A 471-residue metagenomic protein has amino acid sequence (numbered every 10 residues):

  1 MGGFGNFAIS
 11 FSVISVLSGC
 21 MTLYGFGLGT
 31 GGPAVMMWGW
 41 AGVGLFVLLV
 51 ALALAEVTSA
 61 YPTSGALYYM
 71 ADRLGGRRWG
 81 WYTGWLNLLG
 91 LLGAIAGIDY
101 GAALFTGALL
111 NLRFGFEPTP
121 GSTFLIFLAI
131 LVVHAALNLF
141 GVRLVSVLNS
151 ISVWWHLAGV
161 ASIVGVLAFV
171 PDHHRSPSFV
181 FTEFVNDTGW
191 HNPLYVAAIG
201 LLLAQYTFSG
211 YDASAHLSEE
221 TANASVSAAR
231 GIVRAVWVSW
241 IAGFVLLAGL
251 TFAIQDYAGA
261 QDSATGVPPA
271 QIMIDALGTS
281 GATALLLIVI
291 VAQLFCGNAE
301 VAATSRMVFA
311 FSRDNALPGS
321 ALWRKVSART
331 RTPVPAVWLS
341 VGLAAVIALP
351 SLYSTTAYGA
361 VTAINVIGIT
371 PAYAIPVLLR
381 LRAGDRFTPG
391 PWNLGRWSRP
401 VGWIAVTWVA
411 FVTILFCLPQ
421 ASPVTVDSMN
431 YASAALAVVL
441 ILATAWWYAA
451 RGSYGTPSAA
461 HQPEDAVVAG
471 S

Functional and structural regions predicted by a protein language model:
M1, V377-V401, P419-S471: Terminal cytosolic tails of multi-pass membrane transporters, especially the segment immediately following the final
M1-V35, V47-L52, R451-S471: Membrane-interface "cap" regions at the ends of multi-pass membrane proteins
T22-L23, G29, G39, L48-L131 (+6 more regions): Hydrophobic transmembrane alpha-helices that form the core helical bundles of multi-pass secondary transporters
F26-M37, L110-G121, V142-V153, A284-I288 (+3 more regions): Transmembrane helix-loop boundary segments of multi-pass membrane transporters
M36-M37, R113-S122, I151-T283: Helix-loop-helix junctions that connect adjacent transmembrane segments in multi-pass membrane transporters
Y68-R73, R78, D99-L125, G159-S162 (+4 more regions): Helix-loop-helix connectors at the membrane interface of multi-pass transporters/channels
Y69-A71, G76, A108-R113, D187 (+3 more regions): TM-loop-TM module centered on a large, flexible mid-protein loop between adjacent transmembrane helices in multi-pass
T123-H174, F179, S209, I232-V236 (+5 more regions): Membrane-interface loop-to-helix entry segments
